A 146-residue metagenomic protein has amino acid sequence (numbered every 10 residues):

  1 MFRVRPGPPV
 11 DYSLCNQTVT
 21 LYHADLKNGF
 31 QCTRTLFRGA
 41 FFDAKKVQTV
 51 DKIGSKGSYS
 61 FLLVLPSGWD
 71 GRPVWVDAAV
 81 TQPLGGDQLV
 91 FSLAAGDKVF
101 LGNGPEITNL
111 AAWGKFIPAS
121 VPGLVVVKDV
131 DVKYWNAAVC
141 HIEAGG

Functional and structural regions predicted by a protein language model:
M1-R38, F42-I53: N-terminal intrinsically disordered, low-complexity, charge/repeat-rich segments that act as generic
F30-G146: Short, conserved turn/kink motifs that form compact alpha/beta structural patches or helix kinks used as
